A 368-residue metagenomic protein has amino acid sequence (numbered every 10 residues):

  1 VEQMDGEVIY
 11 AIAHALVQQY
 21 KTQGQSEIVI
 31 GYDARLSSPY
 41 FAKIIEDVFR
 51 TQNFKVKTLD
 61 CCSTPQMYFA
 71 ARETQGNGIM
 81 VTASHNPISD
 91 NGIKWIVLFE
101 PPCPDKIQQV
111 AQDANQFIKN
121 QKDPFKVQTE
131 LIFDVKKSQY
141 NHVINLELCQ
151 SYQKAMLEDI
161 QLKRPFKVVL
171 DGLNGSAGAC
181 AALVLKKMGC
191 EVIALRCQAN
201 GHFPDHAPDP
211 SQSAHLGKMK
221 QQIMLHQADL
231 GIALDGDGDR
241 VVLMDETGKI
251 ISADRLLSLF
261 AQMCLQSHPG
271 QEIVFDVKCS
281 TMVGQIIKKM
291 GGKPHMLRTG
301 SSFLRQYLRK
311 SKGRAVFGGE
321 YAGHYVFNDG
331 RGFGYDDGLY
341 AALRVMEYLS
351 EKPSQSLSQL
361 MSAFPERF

Functional and structural regions predicted by a protein language model:
V1-D47, T51-Q52, K137-V168: An N-terminal, well-structured beta->alpha segment
Q18, T22, E27-D90, L183-M244: N-terminal small/polar loop signature for handling phosphorylated ligands or for N-terminal nucleophile
Q25-D33, K57, K167-V169, Q271-V277 (+1 more regions): Short glycine-rich phosphate-binding loop at a beta-alpha junction
V56-P65, I250-A253, F275-D276, L297-R298: Active-site nucleophile and cofactor-binding loops and adjacent substrate-binding regions of central metabolic enzymes
I88-S89, W95-P104, Q112, K163-R164 (+1 more regions): Replace "Mg2+/Mn2+-dependent" with "divalent metal-dependent
N91-H226: Gly/Ser/Thr-enriched, mixed-charge loops and adjacent short helices that form phosphate/oxyanion-binding elements
I132-V135, L230-G231, G236-G248, L308-K310 (+1 more regions): Self-splicing inteins and homing endonuclease
L230, H268-F368: Phosphate-binding and adjacent anionic-ligand microenvironments
